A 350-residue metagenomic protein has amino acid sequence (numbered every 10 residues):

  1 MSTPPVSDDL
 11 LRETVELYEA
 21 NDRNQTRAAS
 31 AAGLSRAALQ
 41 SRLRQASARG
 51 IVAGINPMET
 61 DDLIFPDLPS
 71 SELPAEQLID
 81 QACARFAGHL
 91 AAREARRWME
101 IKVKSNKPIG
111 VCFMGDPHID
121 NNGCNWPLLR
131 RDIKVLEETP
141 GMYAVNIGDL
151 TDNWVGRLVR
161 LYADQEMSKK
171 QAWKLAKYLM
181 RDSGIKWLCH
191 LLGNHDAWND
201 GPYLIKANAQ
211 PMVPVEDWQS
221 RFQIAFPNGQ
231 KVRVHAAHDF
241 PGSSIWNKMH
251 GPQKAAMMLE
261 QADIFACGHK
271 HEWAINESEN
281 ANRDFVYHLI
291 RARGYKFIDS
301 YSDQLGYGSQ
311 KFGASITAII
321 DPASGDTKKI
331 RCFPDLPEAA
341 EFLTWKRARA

Functional and structural regions predicted by a protein language model:
M1-C112: Acidic, histidine-bearing metal-coordination/catalytic regions of metal-dependent phosphoesterases
M99, I119-W218: Core catalytic region of metal-dependent phosphoesterases/phosphodiesterases, especially metallo-beta-lactamase-like
I101-V111, R221-H235, D284-Y287: Beta-strand-turn-beta hairpins that frame and shape the catalytic cleft of phosphate-ester-processing enzymes
N106, E138, M142, G229-V234 (+1 more regions): Polar, enzyme-active/binding microenvironments
V111-F113, A144-N146, H190, H235 (+1 more regions): Residue-level marker for buried hydrophobic side chains located in beta-strands that build the well-ordered beta-sheet
G115-H118, G148-D152, G193-D196, D239-P241 (+2 more regions): Active-site metal-binding loops of divalent metal-dependent hydrolases
N199-K248: An acidic, phosphate/nucleotide-engaging active-site surface
R233-V234, F240-A340, K346: Conserved beta-sheet core of the metallophosphoesterase superfamily
